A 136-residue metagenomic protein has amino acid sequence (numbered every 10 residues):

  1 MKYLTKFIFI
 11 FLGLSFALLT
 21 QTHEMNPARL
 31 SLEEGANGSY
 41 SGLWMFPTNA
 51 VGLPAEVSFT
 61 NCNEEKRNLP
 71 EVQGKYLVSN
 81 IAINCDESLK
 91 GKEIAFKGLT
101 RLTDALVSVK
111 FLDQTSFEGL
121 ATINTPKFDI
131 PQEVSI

Functional and structural regions predicted by a protein language model:
M1-I8: Bacterial N-terminal signal peptides that target proteins for export
F9-I10, T20: Cleavable N-terminal signal peptides
S15-L19: N-terminal signal peptide c-region/cleavage motif recognized by signal peptidases
Q21-I136: Histidine-/acidic- and/or cysteine-rich, low-complexity loops and terminal segments associated with membrane
